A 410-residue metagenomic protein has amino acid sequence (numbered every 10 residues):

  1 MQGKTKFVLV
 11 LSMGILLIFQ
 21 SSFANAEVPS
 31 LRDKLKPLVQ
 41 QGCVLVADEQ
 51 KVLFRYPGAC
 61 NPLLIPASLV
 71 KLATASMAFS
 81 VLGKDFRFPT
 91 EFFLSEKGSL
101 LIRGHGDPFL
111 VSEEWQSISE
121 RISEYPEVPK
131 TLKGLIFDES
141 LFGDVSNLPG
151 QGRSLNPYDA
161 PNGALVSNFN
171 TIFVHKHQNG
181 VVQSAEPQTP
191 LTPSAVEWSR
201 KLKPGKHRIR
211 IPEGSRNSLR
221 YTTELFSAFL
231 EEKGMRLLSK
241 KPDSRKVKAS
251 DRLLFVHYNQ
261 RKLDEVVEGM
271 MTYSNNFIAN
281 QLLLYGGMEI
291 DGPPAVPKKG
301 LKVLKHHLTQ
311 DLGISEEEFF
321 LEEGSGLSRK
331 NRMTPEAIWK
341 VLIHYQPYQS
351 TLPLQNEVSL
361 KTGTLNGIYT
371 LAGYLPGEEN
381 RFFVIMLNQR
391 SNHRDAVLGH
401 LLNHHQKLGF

Functional and structural regions predicted by a protein language model:
Q2-L11: Bacterial N-terminal signal peptides that target proteins for export
V10-Q20: Bacterial N-terminal signal peptides
A24-A26: Boundary at the C-terminal end of the N-terminal hydrophobic targeting segment
V28-D33, S80-E316, H404: Conserved serine DD-peptidase/penicillin-binding transpeptidase domain and beta-lactam-recognizing active-site
R32-G58: A short, well-structured edge-of-sheet supersecondary motif
P57-M77, V81, D85, V267: Short active-site loop at a secondary-structure junction that contains or immediately precedes the catalytic residue(s)
F320-F410: C-terminal soluble interaction/assembly domains
